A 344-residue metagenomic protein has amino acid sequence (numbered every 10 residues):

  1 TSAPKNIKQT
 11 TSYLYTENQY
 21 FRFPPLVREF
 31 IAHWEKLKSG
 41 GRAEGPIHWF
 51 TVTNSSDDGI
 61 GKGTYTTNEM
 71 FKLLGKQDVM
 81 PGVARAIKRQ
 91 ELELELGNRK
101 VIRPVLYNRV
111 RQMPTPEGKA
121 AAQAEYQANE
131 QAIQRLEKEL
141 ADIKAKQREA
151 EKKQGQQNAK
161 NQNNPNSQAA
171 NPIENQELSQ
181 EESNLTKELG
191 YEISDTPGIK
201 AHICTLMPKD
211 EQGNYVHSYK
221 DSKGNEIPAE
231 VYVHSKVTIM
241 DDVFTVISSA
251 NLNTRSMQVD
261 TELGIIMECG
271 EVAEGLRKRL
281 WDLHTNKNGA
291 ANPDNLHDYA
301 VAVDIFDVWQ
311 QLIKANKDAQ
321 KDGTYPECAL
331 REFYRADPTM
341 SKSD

Functional and structural regions predicted by a protein language model:
T1-N6: Active-site cores of enzymes that catalyze phosphoryl transfer or operate on phosphate-rich substrates
T10: An anion/phosphate-binding loop that grips the pyrophosphate of nucleotide cofactors and donors
Y13, Y20-D344: PLD/PLD-like phosphodiesterase catalytic module centered on the HKD motif
